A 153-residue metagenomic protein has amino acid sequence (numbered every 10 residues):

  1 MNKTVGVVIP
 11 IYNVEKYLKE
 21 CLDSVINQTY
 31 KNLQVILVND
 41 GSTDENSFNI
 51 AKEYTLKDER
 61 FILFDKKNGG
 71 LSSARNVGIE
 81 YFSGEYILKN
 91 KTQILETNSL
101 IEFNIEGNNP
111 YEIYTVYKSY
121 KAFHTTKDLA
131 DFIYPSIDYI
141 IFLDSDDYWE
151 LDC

Functional and structural regions predicted by a protein language model:
M1-C153: Nucleotide-sugar donor-binding/catalytic module of glycosyltransferases that assemble extracellular/cell-envelope
